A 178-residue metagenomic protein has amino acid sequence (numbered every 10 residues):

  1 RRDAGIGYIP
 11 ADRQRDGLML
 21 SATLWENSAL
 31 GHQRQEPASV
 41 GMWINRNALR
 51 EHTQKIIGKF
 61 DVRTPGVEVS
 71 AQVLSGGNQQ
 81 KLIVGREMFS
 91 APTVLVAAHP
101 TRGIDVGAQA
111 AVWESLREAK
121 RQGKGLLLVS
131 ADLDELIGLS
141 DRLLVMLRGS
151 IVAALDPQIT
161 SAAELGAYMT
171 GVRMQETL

Functional and structural regions predicted by a protein language model:
R1-L178: Glycine-rich phosphate-binding loops of nucleotide-dependent enzymes
